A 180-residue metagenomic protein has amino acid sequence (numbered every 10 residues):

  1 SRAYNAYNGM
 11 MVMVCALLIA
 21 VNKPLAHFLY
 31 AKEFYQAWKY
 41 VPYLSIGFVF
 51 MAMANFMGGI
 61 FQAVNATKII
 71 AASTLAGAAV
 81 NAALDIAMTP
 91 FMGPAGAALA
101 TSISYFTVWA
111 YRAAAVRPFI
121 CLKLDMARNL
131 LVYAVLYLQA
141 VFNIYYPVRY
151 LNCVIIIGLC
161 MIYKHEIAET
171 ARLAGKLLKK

Functional and structural regions predicted by a protein language model:
S1-T74: Specific pore-lining/lateral-gate transmembrane helices of multi-pass inner-membrane transport and insertion machines
C15-K23, F28, Y40, A82 (+3 more regions): Membrane-embedded alpha-helical segments of multi-pass transporters/permeases
L25, L29-E33, A66, M92 (+4 more regions): Membrane-interfacial segments
Q36-Y40, D125-V132, R149-C153: Residue-level signature of transmembrane alpha-helical entry/exit and packing/kink sites in multi-pass membrane
W38, K68, L75-W109, V141-I155: Membrane-interface helix-loop junctions in multi-pass transport and translocation proteins
L44-N55, A98-A114: Hydrophobic, membrane-facing alpha-helical anchors
M57-N65, A110-A127: Alpha-helical transmembrane segments
L122, A140-K180: Membrane-proximal transmembrane or re-entrant/amphipathic helices at the cytosolic face
